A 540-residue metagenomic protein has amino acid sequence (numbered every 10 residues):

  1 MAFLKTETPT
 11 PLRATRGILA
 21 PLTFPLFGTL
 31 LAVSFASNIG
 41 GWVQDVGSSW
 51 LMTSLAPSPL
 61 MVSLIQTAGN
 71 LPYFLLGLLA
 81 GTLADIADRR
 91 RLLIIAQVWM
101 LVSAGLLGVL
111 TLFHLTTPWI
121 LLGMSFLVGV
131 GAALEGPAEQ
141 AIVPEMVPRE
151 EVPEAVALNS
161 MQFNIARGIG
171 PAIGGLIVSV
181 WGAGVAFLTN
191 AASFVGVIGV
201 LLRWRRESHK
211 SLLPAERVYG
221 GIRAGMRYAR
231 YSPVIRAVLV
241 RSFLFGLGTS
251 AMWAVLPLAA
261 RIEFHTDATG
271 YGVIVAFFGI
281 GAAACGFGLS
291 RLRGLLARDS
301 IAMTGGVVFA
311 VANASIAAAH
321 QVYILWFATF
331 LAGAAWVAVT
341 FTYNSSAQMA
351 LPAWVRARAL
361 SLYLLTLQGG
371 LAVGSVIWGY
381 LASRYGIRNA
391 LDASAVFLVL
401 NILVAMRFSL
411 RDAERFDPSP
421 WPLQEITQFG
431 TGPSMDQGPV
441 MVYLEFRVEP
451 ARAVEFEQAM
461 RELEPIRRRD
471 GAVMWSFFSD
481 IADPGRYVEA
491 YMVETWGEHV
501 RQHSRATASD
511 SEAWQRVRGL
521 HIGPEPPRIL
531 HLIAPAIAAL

Functional and structural regions predicted by a protein language model:
F3-K5, L75-L79, R90-L92, L106 (+7 more regions): C-terminal transmembrane bundle of multi-pass solute transporters/carriers
K5-F27, R206-V240: Juxtamembrane intracellular "pre-TM" segments in multi-pass secondary transporters
L26-V46, Q66-A84, D88-S103, I120-S179 (+9 more regions): Substrate-agnostic recognition of the 12-TM MFS/MFS-like secondary transporter fold
Q44-G47, L51, A56-Q66, A157 (+2 more regions): Small-residue hotspots at the loop-to-helix junctions and early N-terminal turns of transmembrane alpha-helices
S49-A56, G108-F113, I169-T189, L258 (+2 more regions): Transmembrane alpha-helix termini and helix-breaking/packing motifs in multi-pass membrane transporters
A141, E145, F187-R217, L295 (+1 more regions): Helix-loop junctions on the cytosolic side of multi-pass membrane transporters, especially the intracellular loop
A413-E414, P465-M474, M492-I529: An amphipathic, aromatic/His-enriched active-site/gating alpha helix that lines ligand/cofactor pockets
A451-W475: Short amphipathic alpha-helical segments
